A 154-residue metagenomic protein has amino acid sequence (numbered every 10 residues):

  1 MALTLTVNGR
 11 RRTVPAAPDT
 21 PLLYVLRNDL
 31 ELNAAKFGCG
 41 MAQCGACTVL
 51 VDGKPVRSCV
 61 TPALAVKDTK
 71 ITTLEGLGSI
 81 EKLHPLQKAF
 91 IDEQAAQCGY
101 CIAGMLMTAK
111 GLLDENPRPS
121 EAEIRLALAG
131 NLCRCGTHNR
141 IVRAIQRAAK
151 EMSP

Functional and structural regions predicted by a protein language model:
M1-P154: Signature of N-terminal electron-transfer/Fe-S-associated modules in redox systems
